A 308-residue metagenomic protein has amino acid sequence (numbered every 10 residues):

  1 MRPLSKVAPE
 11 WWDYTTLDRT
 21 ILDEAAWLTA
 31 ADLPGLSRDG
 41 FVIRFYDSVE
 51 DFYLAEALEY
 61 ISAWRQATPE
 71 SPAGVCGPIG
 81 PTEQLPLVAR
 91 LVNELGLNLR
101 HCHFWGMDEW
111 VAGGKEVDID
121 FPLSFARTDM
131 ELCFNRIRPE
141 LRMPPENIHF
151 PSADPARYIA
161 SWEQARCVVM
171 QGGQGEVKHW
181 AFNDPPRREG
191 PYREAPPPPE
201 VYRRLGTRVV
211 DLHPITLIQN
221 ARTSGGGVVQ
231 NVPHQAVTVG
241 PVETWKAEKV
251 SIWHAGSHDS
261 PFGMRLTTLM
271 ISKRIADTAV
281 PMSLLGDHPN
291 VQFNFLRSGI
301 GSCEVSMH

Functional and structural regions predicted by a protein language model:
M1-V75, N93: N-terminal glycine-/serine-/threonine-rich phosphate-binding loop
R2-T16, G35, G40, Y46-S48 (+2 more regions): ATP/nucleoside-binding phosphotransfer catalytic cores, i.e., glycine-rich phosphate-binding loops
L22-R44, V49, L97-Q171, N231 (+1 more regions): Ligand-binding beta-strand-loop-alpha-helix segment within the catalytic cores of soluble metabolic enzymes
L58, P151-P196: ATP/pyrophosphate-binding catalytic subdomain of soluble kinases
V75-L85, G173-H179, S257-D259: Gly/Ser/Thr-rich loops at beta-strand to alpha-helix junctions that form or flank small-molecule/cofactor-binding
V88-L99, F121, P185-E194: A glycine- and small-aliphatic-rich helix-loop capping segment at beta-alpha/alpha-beta transitions that lines
A181-P233: Class I SAM-dependent methyltransferase SAM-binding "motif I" and its flanking Rossmann-like core
